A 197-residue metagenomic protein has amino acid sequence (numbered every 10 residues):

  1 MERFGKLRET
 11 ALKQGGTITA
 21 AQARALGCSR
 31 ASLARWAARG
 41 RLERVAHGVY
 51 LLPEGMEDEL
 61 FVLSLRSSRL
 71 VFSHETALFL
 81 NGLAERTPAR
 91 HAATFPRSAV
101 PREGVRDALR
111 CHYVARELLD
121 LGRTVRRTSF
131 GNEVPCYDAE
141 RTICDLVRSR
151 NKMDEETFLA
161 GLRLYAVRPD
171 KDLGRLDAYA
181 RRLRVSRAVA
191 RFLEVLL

Functional and structural regions predicted by a protein language model:
E2-L26, S32, A37, V45 (+1 more regions): Nucleic-acid-binding surface
G40: Glycine-centered, phosphate/nucleic-acid-interacting loop/turn motifs that mediate DNA/RNA or nucleotide
